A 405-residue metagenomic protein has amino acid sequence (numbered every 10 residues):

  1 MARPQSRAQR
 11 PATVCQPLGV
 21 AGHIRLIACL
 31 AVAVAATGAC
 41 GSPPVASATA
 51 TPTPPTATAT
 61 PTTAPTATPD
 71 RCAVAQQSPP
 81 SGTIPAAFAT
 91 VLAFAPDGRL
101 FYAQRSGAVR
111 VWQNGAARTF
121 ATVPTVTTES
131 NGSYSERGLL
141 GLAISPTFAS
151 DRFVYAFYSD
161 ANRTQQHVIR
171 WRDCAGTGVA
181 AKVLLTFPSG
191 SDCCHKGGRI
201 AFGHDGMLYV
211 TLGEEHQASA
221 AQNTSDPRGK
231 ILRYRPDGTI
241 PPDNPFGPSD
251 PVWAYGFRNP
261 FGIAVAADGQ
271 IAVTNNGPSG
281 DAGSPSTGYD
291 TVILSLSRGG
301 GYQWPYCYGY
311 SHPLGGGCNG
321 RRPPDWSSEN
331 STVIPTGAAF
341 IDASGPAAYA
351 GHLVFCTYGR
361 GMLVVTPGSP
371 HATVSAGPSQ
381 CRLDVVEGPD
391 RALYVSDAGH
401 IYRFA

Functional and structural regions predicted by a protein language model:
G41-P43: Bacterial signal peptide processing site
A46-A67: Extracellular mucin-like PTS domains
A67-A87, P248, R321-P324: A short helix->beta-strand "capping" segment at the edge of beta-propeller domains
P80-A87, A121-P124, G132-Y134, L185-S191 (+3 more regions): Surface loop/turn motifs at the tips and blade-to-blade linkers of beta-strand repeat domains
S81-G107, V333-A339: Beta-strand-rich domains and repeat architectures in extracellular enzymes and scaffolds, especially beta-propellers
S106, G132, R137-L139, T147 (+4 more regions): Beta-propeller domain segments
A117-S145: Blade-loop segments of beta-propeller domains
H167-A201: Asp-box/WD-like beta-propeller blade repeats and closely related beta-sheet repeat scaffolds
